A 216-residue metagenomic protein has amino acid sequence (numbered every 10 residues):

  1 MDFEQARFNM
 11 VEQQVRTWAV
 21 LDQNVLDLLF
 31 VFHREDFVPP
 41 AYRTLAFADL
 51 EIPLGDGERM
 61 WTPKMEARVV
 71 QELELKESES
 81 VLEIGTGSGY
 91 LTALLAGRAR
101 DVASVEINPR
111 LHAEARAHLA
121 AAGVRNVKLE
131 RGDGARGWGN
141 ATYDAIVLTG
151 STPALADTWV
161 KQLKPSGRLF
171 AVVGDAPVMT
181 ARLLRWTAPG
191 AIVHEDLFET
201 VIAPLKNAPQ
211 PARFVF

Functional and structural regions predicted by a protein language model:
M1-L82, Y90-L94, R98, L111-A121 (+3 more regions): Class I SAM-dependent transferase core
A46, T142, L169, L197 (+1 more regions): Intrinsic disorder/low-structure terminal segments
E74-V193: Conserved nucleotide-cofactor-binding alpha/beta core module
R136, A145, Q210-F216: Positively charged
